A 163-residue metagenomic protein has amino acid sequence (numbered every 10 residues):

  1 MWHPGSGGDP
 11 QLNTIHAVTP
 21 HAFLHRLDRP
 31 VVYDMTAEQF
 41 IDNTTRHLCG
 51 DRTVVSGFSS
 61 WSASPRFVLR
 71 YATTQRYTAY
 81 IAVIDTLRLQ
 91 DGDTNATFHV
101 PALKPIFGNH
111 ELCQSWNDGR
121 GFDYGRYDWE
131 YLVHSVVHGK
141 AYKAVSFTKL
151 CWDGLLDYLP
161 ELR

Functional and structural regions predicted by a protein language model:
M1-R163: NAD-dependent ADP-ribosyltransferases
